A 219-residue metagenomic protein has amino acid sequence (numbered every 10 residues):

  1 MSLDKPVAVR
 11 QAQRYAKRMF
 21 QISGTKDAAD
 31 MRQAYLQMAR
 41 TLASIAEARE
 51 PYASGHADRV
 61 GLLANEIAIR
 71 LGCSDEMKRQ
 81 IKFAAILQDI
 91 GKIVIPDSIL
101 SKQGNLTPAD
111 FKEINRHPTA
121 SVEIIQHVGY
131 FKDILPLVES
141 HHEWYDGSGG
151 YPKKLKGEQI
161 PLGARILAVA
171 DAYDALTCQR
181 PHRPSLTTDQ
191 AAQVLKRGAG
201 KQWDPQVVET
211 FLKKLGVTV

Functional and structural regions predicted by a protein language model:
S2-L3: CheY-like receiver
P6-R10: N-terminal, charge-rich alpha-helical recognition modules
Q11-I22, A28-V219: Histidine- and acidic-residue-rich, metal-dependent catalytic cores
